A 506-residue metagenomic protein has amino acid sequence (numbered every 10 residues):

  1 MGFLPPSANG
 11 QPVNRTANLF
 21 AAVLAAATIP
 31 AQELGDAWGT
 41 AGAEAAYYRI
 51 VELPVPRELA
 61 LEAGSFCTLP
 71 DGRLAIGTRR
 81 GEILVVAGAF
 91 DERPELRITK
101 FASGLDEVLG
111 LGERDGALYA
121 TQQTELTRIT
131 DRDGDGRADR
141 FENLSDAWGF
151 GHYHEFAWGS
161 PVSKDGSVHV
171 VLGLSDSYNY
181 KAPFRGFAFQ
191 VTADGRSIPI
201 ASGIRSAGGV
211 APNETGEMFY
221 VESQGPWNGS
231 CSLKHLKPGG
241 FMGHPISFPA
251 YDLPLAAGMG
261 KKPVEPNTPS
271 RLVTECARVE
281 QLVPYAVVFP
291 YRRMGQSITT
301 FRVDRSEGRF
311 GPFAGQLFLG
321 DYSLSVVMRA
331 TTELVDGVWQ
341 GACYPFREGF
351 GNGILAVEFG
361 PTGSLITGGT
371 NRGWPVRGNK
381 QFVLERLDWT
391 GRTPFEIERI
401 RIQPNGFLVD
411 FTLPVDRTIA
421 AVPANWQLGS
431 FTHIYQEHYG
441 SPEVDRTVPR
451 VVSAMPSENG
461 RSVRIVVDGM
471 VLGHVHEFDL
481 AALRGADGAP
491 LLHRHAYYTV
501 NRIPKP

Functional and structural regions predicted by a protein language model:
N14-A22: Sec-dependent signal peptide recognition, specifically the positively charged N-region followed immediately by
A21-A31: Hydrophobic h-region of N-terminal signal peptides that target proteins for export in Gram-negative bacteria
Q32-P394, R399, Q403, R417: Beta-propeller domains with acidic blade repeats across secreted/periplasmic ectodomains and cytosolic WD/CNH propellers
N405-V409, V463: Structural beta-strand segments of beta-rich domains
D410-S453, F478-A486, R494-Y497: Short, surface-exposed alpha-helix to beta-strand junction/turn motifs within ectodomains of secreted and cell-envelope
M455-N459: Blade-terminus and WD-like Trp-Asp/Gly-His loop motifs, strongest in beta-propeller folds
G469-G473: Surface-exposed, short loops/turns at beta-strand junctions within beta-sandwich domains
L492-P506: Short beta-strand elements
